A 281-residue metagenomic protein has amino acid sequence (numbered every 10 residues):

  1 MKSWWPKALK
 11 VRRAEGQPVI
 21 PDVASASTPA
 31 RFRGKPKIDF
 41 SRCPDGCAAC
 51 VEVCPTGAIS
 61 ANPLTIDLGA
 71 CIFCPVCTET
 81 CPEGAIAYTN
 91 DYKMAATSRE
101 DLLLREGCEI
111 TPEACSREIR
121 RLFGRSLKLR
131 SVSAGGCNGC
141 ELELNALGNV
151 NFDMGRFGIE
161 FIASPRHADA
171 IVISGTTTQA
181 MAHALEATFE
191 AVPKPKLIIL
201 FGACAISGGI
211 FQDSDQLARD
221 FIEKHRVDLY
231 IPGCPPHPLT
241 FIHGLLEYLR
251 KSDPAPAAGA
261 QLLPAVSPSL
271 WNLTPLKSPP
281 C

Functional and structural regions predicted by a protein language model:
M1-P6, K10-Q17, V23, E79-P165 (+2 more regions): Flanking helices and flexible, charged tails adjoining ferredoxin-like Fe-S electron-transfer domains in multi-subunit
M1-V53, G57, T111: Ferredoxin-type iron-sulfur electron-transfer modules and their immediate structural context
R33-K35, S126, D169: A common structural microfeature
I38, C47-M94: Iron-sulfur cluster-binding cysteine motifs and their immediate structural context in ferredoxin-like electron-transfer
F40-S41, L68, T89-D91, G107 (+5 more regions): Fold-independent oxyanion-binding glycine-rich loops and adjacent beta-strand/coil segments at enzyme active sites
P55, R121-G124, L142, N149 (+3 more regions): Generic secondary-structure signature for well-ordered alpha-helical cores
L142-L144, N149-F152, R156-H243: Cofactor-cradling patches in redox/metallo enzymes
D213-C281: C-terminal functional extensions of proteins
